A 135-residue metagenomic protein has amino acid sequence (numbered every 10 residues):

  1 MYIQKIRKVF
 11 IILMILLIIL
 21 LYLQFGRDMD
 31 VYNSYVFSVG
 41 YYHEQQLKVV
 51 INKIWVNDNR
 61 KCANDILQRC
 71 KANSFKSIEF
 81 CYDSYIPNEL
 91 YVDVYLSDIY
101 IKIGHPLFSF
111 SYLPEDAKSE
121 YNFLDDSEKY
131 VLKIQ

Functional and structural regions predicted by a protein language model:
M1-I6: Short, Lys/Arg-rich N-terminal segment immediately upstream of the first membrane anchor
R7-G26: Hydrophobic membrane-insertion alpha-helices, especially the h-region of bacterial N-terminal signal peptides
K8, P106-F108, Y121: Short non-domain terminal segments
I12-M14, D28-Y32, A72-S77: Short amphipathic alpha-helical surface micro-motifs
Q24-V50: Short edge beta-strands and adjacent turn/loop segments
K48-S109: Mature extracytoplasmic domains of secretory-pathway proteins
S111-Q135: C-terminal partner/receptor-binding element of secreted or periplasmic proteins
